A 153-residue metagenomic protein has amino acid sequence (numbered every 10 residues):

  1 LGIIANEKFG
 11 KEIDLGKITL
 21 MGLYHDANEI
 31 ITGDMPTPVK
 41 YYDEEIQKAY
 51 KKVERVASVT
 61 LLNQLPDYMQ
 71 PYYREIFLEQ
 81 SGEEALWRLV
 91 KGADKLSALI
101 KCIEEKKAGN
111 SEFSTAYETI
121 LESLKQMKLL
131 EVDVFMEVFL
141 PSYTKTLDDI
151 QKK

Functional and structural regions predicted by a protein language model:
L1-K153: Alpha-helical, largely C-terminal catalytic domains that coordinate divalent metal ions via clustered Asp/Glu/His
